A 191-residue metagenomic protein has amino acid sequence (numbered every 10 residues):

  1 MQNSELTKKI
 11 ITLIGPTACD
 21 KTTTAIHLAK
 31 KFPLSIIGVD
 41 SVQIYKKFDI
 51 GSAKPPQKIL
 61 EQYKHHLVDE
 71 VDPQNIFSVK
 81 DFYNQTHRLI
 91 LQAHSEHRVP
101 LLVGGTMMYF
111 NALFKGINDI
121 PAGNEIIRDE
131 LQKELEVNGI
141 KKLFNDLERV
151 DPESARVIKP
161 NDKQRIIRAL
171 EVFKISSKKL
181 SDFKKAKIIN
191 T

Functional and structural regions predicted by a protein language model:
M1-T191: Phosphate/pyrophosphate-binding catalytic cores of soluble transferases and nucleic-acid-acting enzymes
